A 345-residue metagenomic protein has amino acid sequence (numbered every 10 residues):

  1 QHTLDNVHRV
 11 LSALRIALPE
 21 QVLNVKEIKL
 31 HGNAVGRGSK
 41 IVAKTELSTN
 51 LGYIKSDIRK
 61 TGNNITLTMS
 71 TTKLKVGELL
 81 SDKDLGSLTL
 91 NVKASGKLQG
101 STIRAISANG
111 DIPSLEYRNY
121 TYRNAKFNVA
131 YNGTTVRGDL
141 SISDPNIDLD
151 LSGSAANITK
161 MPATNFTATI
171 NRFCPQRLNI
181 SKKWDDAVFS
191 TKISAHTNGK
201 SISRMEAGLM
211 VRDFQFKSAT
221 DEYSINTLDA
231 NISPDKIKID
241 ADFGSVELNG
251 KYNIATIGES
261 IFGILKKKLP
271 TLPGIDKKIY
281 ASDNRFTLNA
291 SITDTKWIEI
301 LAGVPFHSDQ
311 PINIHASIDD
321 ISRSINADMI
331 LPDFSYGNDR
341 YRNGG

Functional and structural regions predicted by a protein language model:
Q1-G345: Interface amphipathic segments
